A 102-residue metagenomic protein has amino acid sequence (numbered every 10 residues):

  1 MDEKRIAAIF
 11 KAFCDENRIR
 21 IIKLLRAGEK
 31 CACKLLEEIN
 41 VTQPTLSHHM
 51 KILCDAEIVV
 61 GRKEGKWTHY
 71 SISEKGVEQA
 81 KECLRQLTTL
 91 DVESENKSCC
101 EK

Functional and structural regions predicted by a protein language model:
M1-R5, K75-K102: Amphipathic alpha-helical dimerization/coiled-coil segments that flank or bridge DNA-binding/regulatory modules
K4-T45, E64, T68-G76: N-terminal helix-turn-helix DNA-binding core of bacterial DNA-binding proteins
E16, L53, Q79, C83: Solvent-exposed, charged/polar functional surfaces in cytosolic regulatory/catalytic domains
E37, H48, C54-D55: Alpha-helical residues within the helix-turn-helix
T45-H49, L87-T89: Short alpha-helical linear motifs
